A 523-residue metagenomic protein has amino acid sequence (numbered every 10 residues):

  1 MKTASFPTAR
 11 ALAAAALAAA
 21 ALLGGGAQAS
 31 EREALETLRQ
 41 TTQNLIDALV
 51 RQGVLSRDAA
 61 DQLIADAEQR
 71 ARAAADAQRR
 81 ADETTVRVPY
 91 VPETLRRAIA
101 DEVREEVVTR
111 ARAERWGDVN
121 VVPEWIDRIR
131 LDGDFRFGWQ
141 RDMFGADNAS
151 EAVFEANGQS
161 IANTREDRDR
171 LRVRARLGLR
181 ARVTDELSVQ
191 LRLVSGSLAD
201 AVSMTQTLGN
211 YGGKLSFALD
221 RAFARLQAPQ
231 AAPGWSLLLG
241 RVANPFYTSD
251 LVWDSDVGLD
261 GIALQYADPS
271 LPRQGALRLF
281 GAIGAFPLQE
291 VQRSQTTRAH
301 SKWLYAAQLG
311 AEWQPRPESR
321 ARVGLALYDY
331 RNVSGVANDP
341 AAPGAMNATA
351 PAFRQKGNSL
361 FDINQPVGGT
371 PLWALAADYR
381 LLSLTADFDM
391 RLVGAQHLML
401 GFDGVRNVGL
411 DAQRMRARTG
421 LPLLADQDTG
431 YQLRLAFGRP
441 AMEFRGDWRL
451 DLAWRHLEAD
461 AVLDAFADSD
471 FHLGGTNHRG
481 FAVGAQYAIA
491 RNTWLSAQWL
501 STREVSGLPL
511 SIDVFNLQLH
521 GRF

Functional and structural regions predicted by a protein language model:
K2, G26-I161, F523: N-terminal periplasmic/intermembrane-space "pro-region" immediately following the signal or transit peptide
K2-A4, R32, N163-T164, L208 (+2 more regions): Outer-membrane beta-barrel pore domains
V119-L131, E186, P229-W235, P269-A282 (+4 more regions): Short loop/turn motifs that connect adjacent beta-strands in outer-membrane beta-barrel proteins
E124-R128, E166-R172, G212-R221, D254-L259 (+6 more regions): Transmembrane beta-barrel outer-membrane domains
G133, A175-A181, R221-L226, I262-Y266 (+6 more regions): Residues on the lipid-exposed face of transmembrane beta-strands in outer-membrane beta-barrel proteins
F137-M143, L193-A199, R241-P245, A285-Q289 (+8 more regions): Transmembrane beta-strands of outer-membrane beta-barrel pores
W139-A175, R180-A232, F246-D254, G369-A374 (+3 more regions): Surface-exposed loop and membrane-interface regions of Gram-negative outer-membrane beta-barrel proteins
S160, L198-P317, N332-W373, A461-H472: Surface-exposed coil loops of outer-membrane beta-barrel proteins
